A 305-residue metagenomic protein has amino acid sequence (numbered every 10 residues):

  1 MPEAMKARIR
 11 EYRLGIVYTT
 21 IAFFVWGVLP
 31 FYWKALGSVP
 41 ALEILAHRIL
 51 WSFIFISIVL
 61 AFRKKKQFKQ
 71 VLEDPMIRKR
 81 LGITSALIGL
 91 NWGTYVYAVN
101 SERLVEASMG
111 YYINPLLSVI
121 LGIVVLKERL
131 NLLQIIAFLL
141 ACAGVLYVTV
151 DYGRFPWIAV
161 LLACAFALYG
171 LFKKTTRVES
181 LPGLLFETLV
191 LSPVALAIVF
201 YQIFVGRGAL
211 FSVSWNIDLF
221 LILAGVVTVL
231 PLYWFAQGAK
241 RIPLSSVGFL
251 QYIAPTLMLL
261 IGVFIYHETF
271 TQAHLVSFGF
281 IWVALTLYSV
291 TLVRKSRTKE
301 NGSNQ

Functional and structural regions predicted by a protein language model:
M1-E43, L146-T175, I261, N301-Q305: Glycine-/small-residue-enriched transmembrane alpha-helix faces in small-molecule transporters and effluxers
M1-T20, I54-L81, L132, L184 (+3 more regions): Membrane-interface interhelical linkers
P2, I49, Y252-Q305: C-terminal-most transmembrane helix of multi-pass membrane proteins
I21-V28, Y32, G82-V99, L161-L168 (+3 more regions): Hydrophobic alpha-helical transmembrane segments of multi-pass membrane transport proteins, especially secondary
L36, I44, R48, A98-V99 (+6 more regions): Hydrophobic/aromatic residues within transmembrane alpha-helices of multi-pass small-molecule transporters
Y97, N114-L133, T256-L275: C-terminal transmembrane-helix exit sites in multi-pass transporters
M109-I113, S180-V190, V229-F264: Helix-helix packing/entry segments at the starts of transmembrane helices
L133-T149, L162, A273-L292: Hydrophobic transmembrane alpha-helices of multi-pass small-molecule transport proteins
